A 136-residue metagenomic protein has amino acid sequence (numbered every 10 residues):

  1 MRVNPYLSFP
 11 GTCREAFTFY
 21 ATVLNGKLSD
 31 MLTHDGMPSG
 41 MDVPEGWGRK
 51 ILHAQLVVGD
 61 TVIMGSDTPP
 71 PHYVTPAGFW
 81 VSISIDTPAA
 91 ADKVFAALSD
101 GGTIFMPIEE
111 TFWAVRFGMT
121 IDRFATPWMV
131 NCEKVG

Functional and structural regions predicted by a protein language model:
V3, S29-L32, V43, K50 (+3 more regions): Vicinal oxygen chelate
L7-D60: Core segments of cupin and vicinal oxygen chelate
F79: Short, acidic (Asp/Glu-rich) active-site segment that either coordinates a divalent metal cofactor
